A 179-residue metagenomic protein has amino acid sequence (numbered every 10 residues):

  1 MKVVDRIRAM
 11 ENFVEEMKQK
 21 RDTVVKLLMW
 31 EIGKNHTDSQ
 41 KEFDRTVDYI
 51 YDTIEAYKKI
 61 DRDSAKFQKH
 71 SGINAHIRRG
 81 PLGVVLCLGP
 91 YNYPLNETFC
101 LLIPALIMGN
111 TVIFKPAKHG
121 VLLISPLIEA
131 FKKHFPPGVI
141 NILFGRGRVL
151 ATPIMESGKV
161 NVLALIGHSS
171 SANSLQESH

Functional and structural regions predicted by a protein language model:
M1-N74: N-terminal Rossmann-like NAD(P)+-binding subdomain of aldehyde/semialdehyde dehydrogenases
R62-H179: Rossmann-like NAD(P) dinucleotide-binding subdomain of oxidoreductase/dehydrogenase enzymes
